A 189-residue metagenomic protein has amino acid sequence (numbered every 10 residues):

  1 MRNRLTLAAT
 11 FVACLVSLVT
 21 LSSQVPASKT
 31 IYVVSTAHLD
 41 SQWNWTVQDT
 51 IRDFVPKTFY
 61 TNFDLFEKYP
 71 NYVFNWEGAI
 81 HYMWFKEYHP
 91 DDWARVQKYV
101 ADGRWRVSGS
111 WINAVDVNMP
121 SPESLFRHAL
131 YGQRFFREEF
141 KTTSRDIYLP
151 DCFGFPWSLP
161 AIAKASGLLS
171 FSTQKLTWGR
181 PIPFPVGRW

Functional and structural regions predicted by a protein language model:
M1-L5: Positively charged n-region of N-terminal signal peptides that target proteins for export
A8-T20: Bacterial N-terminal signal peptides
Q24-W189: Catalytic-domain carbohydrate-binding cleft regions of carbohydrate-active enzymes
